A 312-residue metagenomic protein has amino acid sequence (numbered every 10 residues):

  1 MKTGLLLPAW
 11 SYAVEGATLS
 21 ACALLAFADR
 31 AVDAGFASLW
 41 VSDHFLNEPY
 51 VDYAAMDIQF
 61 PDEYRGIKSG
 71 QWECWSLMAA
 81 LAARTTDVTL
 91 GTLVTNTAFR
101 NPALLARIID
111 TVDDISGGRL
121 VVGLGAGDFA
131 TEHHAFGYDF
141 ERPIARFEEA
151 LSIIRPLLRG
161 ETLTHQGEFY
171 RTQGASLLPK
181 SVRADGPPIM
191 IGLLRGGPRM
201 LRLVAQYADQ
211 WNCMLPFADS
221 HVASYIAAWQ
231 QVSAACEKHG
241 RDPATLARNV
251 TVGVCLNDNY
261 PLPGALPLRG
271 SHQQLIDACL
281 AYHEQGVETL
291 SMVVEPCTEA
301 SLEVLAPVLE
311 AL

Functional and structural regions predicted by a protein language model:
M1-L312: Active-site-adjacent structural elements that line small-molecule/cofactor binding pockets in enzymes
